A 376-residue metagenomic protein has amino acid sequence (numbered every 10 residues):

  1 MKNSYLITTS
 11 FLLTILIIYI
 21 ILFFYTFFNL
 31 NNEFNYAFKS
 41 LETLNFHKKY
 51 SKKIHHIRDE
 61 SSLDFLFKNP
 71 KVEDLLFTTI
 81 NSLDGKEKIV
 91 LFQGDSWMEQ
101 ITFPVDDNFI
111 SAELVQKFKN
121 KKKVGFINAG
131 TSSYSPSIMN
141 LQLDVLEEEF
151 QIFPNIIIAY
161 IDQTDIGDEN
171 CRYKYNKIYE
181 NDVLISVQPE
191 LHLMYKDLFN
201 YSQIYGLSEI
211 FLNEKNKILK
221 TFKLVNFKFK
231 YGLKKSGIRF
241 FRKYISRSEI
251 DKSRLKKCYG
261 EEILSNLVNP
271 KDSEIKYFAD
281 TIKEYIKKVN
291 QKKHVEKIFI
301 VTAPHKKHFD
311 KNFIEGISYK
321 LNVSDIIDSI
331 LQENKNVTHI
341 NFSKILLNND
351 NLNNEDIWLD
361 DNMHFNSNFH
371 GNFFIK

Functional and structural regions predicted by a protein language model:
N3-S10, I357-K376: Histidine-centered active-site loop/cap adjacent to the catalytic His in serine esterases/O-acetyl transfer systems
T8-Y25: Hydrophobic membrane-insertion alpha-helices, especially the h-region of bacterial N-terminal signal peptides
N29-F118, D251, L264, N349 (+1 more regions): Membrane/wall-proximal cationic-aromatic binding patches
E87-K88, K121-V124, I152-I157, F229 (+3 more regions): Loop/turn elements at helix/coil->beta-strand transitions in domains of secreted/extracellular proteins
V90-L91, E99-V187: Conserved SGNH/GDSL esterase-like catalytic core that processes O-acyl groups on lipids and polysaccharides
P136, N140-L143, D272-I275, A279 (+1 more regions): Short, amphipathic alpha-helical "lid/cap" segments that border enzyme active or binding sites
Q163-D328, F342-N348: Serine-dependent acyl-ester chemistry module
